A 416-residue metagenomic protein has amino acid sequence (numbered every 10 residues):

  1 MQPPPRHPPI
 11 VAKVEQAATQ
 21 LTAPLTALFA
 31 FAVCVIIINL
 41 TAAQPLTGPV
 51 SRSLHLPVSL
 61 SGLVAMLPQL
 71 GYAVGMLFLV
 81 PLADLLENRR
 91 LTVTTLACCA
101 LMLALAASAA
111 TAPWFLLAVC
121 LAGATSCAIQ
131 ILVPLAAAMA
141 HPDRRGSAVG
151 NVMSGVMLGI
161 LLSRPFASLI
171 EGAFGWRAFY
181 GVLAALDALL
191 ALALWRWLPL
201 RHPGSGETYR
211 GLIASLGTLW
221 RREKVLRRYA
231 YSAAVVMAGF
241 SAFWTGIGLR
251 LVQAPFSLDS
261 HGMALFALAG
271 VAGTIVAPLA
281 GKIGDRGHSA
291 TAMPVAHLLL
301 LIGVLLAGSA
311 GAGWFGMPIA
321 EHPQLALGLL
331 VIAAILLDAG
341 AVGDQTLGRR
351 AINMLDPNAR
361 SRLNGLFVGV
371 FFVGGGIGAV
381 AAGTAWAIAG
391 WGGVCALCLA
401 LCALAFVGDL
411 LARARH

Functional and structural regions predicted by a protein language model:
I10-T19, L198-Y231: Juxtamembrane intracellular "pre-TM" segments in multi-pass secondary transporters
V74-A112: Conserved MFS/SLC helix-loop-helix module at the cytosolic interface between two early adjacent transmembrane helices
G75-E87, I275-S289, W386: Helix-to-loop junctions at the C-terminal end of transmembrane segments in multipass secondary transporters
R90-A104, A184, T291-L306, L399: Structural signature of the two symmetry-related core transmembrane helices
V119-G155: Cytoplasmic helix-loop-helix junction between adjacent transmembrane helices in 12-TM secondary transporters
C127-A140, V342-D356: Intracellular juxtamembrane helix-capping segments at the cytosolic ends of symmetry-related transmembrane helices
N151-L198: Helix-loop-helix hairpin linking two adjacent transmembrane segments in secondary transporters
T291-D344: C-terminal transmembrane helical hairpin of 12-TM major facilitator-type secondary transporters
